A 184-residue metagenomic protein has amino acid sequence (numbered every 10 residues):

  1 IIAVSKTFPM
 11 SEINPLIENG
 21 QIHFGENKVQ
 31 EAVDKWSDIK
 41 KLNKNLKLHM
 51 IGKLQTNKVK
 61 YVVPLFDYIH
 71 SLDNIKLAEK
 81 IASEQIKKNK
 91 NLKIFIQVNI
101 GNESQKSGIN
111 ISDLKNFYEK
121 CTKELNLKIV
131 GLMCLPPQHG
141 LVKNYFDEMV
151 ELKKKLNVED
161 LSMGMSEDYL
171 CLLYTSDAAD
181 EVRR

Functional and structural regions predicted by a protein language model:
I1-D160, M165-E167: Conserved alpha/beta-domain cores
Y174-R184: Single conserved hydrophobic/aromatic residue that forms the stacking wall/gate of nucleotide- or nucleobase-binding
